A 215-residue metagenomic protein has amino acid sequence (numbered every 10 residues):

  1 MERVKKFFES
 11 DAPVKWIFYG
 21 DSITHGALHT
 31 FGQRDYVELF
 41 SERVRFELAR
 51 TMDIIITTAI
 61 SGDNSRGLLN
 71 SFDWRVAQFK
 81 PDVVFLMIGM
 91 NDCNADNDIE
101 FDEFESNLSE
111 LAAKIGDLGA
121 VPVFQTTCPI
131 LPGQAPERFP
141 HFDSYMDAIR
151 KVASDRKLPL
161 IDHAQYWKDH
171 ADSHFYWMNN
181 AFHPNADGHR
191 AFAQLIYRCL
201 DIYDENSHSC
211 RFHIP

Functional and structural regions predicted by a protein language model:
M1-S61, S71-K80: Serine-esterase "nucleophile elbow" of acetyl-processing enzymes
W16-F18, I54-A59, V83-M87, P122-T126 (+1 more regions): Structural recognition of the beta-strand scaffold that forms the well-ordered cores of secreted hydrolase catalytic
G26, T58-N64, M90-D102, P132-E137: Surface-exposed cleft-lining segments at the edges of enzyme active sites
R34, R66, D98-S109, F139-D147 (+2 more regions): Non-membrane alpha-helical structural segments and their capping/turn regions in soluble enzymes
I60-V83, N97-N107: Catalytic-core regions of hydrolytic enzymes
M87-N91, A112-D143: Active-site segments of SGNH/GDSL-like serine hydrolases that catalyze O-acetyl group transfer/hydrolysis on lipids
F101-Q125, A148, V152-L158: Charged, glycine-enriched surface loops/patches that mediate electrostatic binding to polyanionic ligands
C128-P215: Catalytic His-Asp segment of secreted/periplasmic serine-dependent ester chemistry enzymes
